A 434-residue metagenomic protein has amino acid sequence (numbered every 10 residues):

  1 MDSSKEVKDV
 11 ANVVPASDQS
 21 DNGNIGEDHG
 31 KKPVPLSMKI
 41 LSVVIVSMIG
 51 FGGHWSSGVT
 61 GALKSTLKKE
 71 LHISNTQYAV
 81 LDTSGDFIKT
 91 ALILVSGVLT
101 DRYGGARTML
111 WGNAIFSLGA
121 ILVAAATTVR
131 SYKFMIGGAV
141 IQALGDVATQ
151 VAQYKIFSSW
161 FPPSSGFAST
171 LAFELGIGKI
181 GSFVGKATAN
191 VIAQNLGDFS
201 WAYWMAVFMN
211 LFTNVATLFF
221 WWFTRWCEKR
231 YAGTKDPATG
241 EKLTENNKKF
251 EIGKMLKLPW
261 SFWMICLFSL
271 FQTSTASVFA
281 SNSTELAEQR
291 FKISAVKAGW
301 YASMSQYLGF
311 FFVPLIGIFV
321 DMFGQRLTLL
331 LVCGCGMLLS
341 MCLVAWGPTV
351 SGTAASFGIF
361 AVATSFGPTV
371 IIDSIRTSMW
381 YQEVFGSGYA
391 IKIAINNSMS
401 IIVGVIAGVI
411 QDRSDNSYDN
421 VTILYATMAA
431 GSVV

Functional and structural regions predicted by a protein language model:
D2-W55, K69, K254: Cytosolic juxtamembrane N-terminal segment immediately preceding the first transmembrane helix of multi-pass
T60-G61, P259-I316, V403-G404: Extracytoplasmic gate region of multi-pass secondary transporters
A91-Y132: Conserved MFS/SLC helix-loop-helix module at the cytosolic interface between two early adjacent transmembrane helices
L92-G105, F311-Q325, Q411: Helix-to-loop junctions at the C-terminal end of transmembrane segments in multipass secondary transporters
G119, Y132-A148, G352-P368: Hydrophobic core of transmembrane alpha-helices in multi-pass small-molecule transporters, especially MFS/SLC-type
G138-G178: Cytoplasmic helix-loop-helix junction between adjacent transmembrane helices in 12-TM secondary transporters
W201-F220, V421-V434: Symmetry-related core transmembrane helices of the 12-TM Major Facilitator Superfamily/SLC fold
G324-I371: C-terminal transmembrane helical hairpin of 12-TM major facilitator-type secondary transporters
